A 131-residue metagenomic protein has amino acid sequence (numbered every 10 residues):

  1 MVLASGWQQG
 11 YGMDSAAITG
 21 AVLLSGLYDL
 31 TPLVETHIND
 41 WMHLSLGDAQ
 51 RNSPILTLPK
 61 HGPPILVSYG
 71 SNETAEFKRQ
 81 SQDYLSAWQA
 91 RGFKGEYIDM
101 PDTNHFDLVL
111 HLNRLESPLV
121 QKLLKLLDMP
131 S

Functional and structural regions predicted by a protein language model:
M1-H37, A49: Primarily recognizes the serine-hydrolase "nucleophile elbow" in alpha/beta-hydrolase and SGNH/GDSL folds
A4-S5, I38-W41, D83-A87: Glycine-rich, phosphate-binding/catalytic loops in enzymes
G12, L56-T57, Q89: A general structural signal for stabilizing positions within well-ordered secondary structure
G20, P64, K94-E96: Residues at the starts of beta-strands that form the adenosine-phosphate
L30, N72-E76: Acidic catalytic loop of the alpha/beta-hydrolase fold
M42-L58, P63: Active-site nucleophile elbow and catalytic-triad environment of alpha/beta-hydrolase enzymes
H61, V67-G70: Short beta-strand/loop motif that positions the catalytic acidic residue of the alpha/beta-hydrolase fold
S68, K78-L85, Q89-S131: C-terminal catalytic histidine-bearing segment of alpha/beta-hydrolase fold enzymes
